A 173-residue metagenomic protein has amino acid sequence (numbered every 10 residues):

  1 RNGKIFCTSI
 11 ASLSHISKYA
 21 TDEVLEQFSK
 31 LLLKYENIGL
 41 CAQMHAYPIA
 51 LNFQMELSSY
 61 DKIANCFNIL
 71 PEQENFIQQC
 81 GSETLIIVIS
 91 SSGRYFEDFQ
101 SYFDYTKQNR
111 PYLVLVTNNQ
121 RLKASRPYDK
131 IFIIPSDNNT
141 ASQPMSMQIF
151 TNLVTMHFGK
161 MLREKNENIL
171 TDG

Functional and structural regions predicted by a protein language model:
R1-V24: HTH-adjacent hinge/linker in prokaryotic transcriptional regulators
G3-K4, F28-S29, I77-Q78: Short, flexible segments with low predicted structural confidence
F6, L25-F28, A50, M147: Hydrophobic packing residues in well-ordered alpha-helices of helical domains and bundles
S12, I16, L31, H157: Residues that form generic nucleotide/phosphate-binding pockets
E23-Y35: Glycine-rich phosphate/diphosphate-binding loops that line cofactor/substrate pockets in enzymes
V24, E164-G173: Active-site phosphate/pyrophosphate-binding segments
L33-E167: Glycine-rich phosphate-binding loops that contact phosphosugars or nucleotide phosphates
